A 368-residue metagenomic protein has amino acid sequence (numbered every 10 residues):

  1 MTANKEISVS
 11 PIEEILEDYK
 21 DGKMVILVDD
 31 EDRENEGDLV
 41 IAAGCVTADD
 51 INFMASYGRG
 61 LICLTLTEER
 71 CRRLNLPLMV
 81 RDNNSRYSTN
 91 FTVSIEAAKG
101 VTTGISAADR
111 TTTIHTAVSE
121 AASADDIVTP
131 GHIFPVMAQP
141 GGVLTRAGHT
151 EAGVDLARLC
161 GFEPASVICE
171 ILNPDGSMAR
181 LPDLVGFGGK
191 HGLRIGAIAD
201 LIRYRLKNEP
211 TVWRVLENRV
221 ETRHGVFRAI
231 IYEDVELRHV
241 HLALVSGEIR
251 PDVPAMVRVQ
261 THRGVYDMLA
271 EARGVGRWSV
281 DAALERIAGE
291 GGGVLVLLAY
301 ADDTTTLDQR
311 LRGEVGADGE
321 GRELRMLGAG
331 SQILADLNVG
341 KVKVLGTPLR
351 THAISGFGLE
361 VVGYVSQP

Functional and structural regions predicted by a protein language model:
M1-P368: Catalytic domains of riboflavin
